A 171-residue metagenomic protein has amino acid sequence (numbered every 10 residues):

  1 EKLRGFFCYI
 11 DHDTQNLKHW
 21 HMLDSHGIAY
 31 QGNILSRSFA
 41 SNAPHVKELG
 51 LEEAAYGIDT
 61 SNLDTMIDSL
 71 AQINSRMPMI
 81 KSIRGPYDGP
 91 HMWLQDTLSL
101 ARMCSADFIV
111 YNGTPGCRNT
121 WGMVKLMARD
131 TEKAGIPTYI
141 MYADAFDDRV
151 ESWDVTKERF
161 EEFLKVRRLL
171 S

Functional and structural regions predicted by a protein language model:
E1-S171: An N-terminal assembly and electron-transfer interface module characteristic of large anaerobic redox and radical
